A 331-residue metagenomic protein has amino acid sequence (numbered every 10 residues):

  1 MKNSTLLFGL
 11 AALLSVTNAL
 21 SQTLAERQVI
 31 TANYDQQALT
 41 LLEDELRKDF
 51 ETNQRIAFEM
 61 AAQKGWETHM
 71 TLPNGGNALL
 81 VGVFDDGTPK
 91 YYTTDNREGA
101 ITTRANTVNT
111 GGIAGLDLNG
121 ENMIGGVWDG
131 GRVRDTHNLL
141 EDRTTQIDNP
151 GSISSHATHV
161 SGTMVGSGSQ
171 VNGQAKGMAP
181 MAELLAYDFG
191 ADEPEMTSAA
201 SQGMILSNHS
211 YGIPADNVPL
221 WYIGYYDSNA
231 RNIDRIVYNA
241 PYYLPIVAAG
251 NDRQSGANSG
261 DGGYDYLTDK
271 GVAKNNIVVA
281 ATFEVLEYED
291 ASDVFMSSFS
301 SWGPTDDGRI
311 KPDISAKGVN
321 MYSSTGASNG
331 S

Functional and structural regions predicted by a protein language model:
M1-K2: N-terminal secretory signal peptides that target proteins for export/translocation
T5-L14: Sec-dependent N-terminal signal peptides
L13-S21: Sec/Tat signal peptide C-region and signal peptidase I cleavage site
Q22-A25, D95-S207, D216, W221 (+6 more regions): Subtilisin-like serine protease catalytic core
T31-Y34, A38, E43, D49-V127 (+5 more regions): N-terminal domain-start motif of subtilase-like serine proteases
D129, I233, G250: Active-site glycine-centered loops adjacent to acidic/histidine catalytic or metal-binding residues that shape
A215-V218, A230, A248-K274, A281-K311 (+1 more regions): Active-site-adjacent substrate-recognition loops and nearby beta-strands within hydrolase catalytic domains
